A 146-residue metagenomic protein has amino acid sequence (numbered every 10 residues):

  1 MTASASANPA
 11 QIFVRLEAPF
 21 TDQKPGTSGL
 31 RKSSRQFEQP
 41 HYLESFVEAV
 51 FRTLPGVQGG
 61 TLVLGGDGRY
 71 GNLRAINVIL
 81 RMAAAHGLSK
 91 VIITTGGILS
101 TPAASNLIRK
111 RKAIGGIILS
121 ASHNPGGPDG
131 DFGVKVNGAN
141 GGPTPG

Functional and structural regions predicted by a protein language model:
M1-H86: An N-terminal, well-structured beta->alpha segment
Q58-G141: Ferredoxin-reductase
P143-G146: Short, intrinsically disordered, charge-balanced linker/junction segments flanking boundaries in proteins
